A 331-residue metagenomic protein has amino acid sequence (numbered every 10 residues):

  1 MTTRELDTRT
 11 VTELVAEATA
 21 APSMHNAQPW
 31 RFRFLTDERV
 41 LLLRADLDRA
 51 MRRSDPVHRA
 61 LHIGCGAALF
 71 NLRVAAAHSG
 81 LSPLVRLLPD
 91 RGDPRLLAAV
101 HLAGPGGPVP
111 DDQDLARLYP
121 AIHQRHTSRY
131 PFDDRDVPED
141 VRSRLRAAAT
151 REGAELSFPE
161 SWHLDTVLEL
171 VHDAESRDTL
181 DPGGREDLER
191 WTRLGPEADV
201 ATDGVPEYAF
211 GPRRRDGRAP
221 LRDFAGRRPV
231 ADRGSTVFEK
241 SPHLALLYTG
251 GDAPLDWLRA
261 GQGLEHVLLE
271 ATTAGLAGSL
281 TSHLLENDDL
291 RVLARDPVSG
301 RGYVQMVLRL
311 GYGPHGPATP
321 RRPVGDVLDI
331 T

Functional and structural regions predicted by a protein language model:
M1-T331: Acidic, surface-exposed loops and disordered segments
